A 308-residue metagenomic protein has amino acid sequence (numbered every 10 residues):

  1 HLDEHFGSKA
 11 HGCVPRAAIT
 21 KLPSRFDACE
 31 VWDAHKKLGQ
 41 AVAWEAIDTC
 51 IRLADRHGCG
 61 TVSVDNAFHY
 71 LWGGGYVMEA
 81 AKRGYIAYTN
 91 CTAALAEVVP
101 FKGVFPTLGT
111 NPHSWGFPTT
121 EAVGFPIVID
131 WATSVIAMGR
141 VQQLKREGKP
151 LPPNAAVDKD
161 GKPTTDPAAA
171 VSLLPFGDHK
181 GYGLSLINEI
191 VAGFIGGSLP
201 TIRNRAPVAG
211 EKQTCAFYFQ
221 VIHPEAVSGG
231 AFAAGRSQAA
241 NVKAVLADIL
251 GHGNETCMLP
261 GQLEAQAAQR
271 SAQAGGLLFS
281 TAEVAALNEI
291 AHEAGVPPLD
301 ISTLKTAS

Functional and structural regions predicted by a protein language model:
H1-I51: Active-site cofactor/substrate anionic-group-binding motifs, chiefly glycine- and Lys/Arg-rich phosphate-binding loops
H1-R16, Q142-R146, P150-P152, D158-D160 (+1 more regions): Acidic, glycine/proline-rich low-complexity segments that act as flexible tails and inter-domain linkers
W32-A34, D55, T61-N66, A87-C91 (+3 more regions): General beta-strand structural signal in soluble alpha/beta enzymes
G39-D65, Y85: Alpha/propeptide regions of enzymes that mature by internal proteolysis
A80, W115, I187, G275-G276: Buried hydrophobic positions in well-ordered alpha/beta secondary-structure cores of metabolic enzymes
E97-T165: Phosphate/diphosphate-binding glycine-rich loops and adjacent basic-rich segments that engage nucleotide
G139-R203, P207: Secondary-shell segments that build the walls of catalytic and ion/ligand-binding clefts
R203-S308: Catalytic-core signal marking the mid-to-C-terminal active-site face
